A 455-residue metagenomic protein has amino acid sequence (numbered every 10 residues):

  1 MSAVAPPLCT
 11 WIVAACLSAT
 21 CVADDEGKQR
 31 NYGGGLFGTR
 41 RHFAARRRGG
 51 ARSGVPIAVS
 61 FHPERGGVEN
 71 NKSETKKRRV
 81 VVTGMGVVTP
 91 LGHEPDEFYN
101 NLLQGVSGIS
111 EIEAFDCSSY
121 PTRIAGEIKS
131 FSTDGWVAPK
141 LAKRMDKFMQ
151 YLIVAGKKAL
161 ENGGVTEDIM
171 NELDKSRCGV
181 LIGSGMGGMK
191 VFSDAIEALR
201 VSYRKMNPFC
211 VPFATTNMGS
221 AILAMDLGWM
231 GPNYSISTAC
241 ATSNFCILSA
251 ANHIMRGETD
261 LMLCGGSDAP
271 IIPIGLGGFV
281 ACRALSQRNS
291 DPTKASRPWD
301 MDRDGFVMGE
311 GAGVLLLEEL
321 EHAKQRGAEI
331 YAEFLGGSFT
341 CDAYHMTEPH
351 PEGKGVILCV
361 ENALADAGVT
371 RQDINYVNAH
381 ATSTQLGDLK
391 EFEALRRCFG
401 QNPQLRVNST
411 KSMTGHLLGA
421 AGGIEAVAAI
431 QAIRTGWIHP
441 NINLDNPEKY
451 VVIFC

Functional and structural regions predicted by a protein language model:
S2-R41, R46-L141, G163, E321-E333 (+1 more regions): ACP-dependent fatty acid/polyketide chain-elongation machinery
L8-W11, K28, R52-S53, V82 (+4 more regions): Conserved beta-ketoacyl condensing-enzyme motif
E64-V82, D168-K175, A367-D373, N402 (+1 more regions): Flexible, low-complexity linker/loop segments at domain and module junctions
R79-T83, S110, S290-V369, N375-Y376 (+1 more regions): Condensing-enzyme catalytic core mediating Claisen C-C bond formation in acyl metabolism
T83-G86, G179-S184, S237, M262-D268 (+4 more regions): Short beta-strand segments
D96-N100, G188-R204, H253-R256, L276-N289 (+2 more regions): A glycine- and small-aliphatic-rich helix-loop capping segment at beta-alpha/alpha-beta transitions that lines
E113, E258-D304, G337-P351, A379-L389 (+1 more regions): Acyl-CoA/ACP chain-elongation machinery
L152-T166, T216-G219, A224-L227, P232-D268 (+2 more regions): Active-site-proximal alpha-helical scaffold in enzymes
